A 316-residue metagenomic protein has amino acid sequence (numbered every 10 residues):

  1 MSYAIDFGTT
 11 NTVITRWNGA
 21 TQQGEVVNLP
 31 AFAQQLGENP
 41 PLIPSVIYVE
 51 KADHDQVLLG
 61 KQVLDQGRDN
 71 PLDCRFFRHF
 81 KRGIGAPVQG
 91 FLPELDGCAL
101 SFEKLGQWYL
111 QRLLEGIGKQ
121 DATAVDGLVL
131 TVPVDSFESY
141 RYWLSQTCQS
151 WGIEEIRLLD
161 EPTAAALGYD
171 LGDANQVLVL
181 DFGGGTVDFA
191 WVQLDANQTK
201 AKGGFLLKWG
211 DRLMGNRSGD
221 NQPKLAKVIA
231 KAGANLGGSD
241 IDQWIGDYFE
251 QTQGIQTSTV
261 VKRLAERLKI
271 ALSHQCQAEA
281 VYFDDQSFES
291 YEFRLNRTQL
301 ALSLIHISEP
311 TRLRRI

Functional and structural regions predicted by a protein language model:
M1-F80, D126, L130, D135-S308 (+1 more regions): Oxyanion-binding/catalytic loops of NTP- or PPi-dependent enzymes
L58-D65, P87-D96: Glycine-/proline-rich flexible loop or hinge segments
Q66, N70, D96-E103: Short gly/ser-rich anion-binding loops that grip negatively charged ligand groups
G83, P87-G90, Q120, L272-Q275 (+1 more regions): A short secondary-structure junction motif
G85-P93, Q222-K227: Surface-exposed beta-strand-to-loop junctions that form interaction patches on eukaryotic regulatory domains
Q89-G97, K104-Q107, R112-T123, V129-V134 (+1 more regions): Low-complexity, highly charged intrinsically disordered N-terminal segments that act as targeting/localization
C98-L105, G237, T257: Conserved acidic
